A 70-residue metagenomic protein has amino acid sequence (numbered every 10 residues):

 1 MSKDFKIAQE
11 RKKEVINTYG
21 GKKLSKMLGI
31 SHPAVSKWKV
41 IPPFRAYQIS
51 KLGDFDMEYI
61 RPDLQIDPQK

Functional and structural regions predicted by a protein language model:
M1-K23, F55-D67: A short, Lys/Arg-rich alpha-helix, primarily the initiator
G21, H32, A46: Helix-turn-helix DNA-binding elements, focusing on the entry/boundary residues of the two helices that contact DNA
K23-S25, V35, I49: Short alpha-helical "recognition helix" segments of helix-turn-helix
M27, Y47, K51, D67-K70: Extended, non-core accessory segments
M27-P42: Recognition helix of helix-turn-helix/homeodomain-like DNA-binding domains that insert into the DNA major groove
P43-Y59: DNA major-groove recognition helix of helix-turn-helix/homeodomain DNA-binding modules
